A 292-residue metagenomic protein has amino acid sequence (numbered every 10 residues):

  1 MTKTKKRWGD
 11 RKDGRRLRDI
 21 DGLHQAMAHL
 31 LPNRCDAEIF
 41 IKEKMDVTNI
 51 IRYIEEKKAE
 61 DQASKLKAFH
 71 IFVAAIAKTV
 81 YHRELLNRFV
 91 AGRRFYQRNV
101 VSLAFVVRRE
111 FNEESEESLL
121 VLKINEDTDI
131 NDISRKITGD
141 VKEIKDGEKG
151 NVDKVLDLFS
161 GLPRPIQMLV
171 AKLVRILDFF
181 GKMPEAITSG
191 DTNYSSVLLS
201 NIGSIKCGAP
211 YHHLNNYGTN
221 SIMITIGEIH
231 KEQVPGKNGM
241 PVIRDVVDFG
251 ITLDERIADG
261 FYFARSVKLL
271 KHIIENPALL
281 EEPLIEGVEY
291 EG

Functional and structural regions predicted by a protein language model:
M1-G292: C-terminal catalytic/motor cores of large multi-domain enzyme assemblies
